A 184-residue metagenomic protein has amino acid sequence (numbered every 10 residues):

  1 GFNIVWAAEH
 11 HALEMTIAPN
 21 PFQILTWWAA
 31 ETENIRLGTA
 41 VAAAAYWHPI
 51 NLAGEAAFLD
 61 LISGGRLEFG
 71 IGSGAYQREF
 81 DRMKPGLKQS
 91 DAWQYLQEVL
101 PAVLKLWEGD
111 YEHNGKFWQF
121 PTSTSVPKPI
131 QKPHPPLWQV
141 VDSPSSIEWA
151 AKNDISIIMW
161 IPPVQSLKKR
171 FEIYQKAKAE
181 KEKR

Functional and structural regions predicted by a protein language model:
F2-R184: Active-site-adjacent structural elements that line small-molecule/cofactor binding pockets in enzymes
